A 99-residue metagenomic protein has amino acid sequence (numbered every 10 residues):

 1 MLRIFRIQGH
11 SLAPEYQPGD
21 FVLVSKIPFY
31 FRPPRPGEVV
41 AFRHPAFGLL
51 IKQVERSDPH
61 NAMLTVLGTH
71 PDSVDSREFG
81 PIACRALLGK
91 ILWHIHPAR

Functional and structural regions predicted by a protein language model:
M1-R99: Extended hydrophobic leader/signal-anchor segments used for secretion and membrane insertion
